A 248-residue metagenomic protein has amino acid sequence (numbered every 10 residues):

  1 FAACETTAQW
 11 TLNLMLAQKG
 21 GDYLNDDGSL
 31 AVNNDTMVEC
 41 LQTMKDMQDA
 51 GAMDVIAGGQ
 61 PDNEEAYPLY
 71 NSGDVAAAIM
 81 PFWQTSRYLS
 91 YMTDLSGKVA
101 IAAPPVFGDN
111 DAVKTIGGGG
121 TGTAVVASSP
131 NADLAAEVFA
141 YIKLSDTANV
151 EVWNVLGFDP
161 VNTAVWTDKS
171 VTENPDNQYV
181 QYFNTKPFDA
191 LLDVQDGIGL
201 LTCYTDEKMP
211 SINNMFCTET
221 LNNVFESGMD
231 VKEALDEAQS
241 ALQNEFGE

Functional and structural regions predicted by a protein language model:
F1-A31, T36, A66, V75: Extracytoplasmic/periplasmic solute-binding protein
F1-E5, S145-L156, N244-E248: Bilobed periplasmic-binding protein-like "clamshell/Venus-flytrap" ligand-binding domains
S29-G59, P104: Glycine-centered hinge/linker elements that transmit conformational signals in sensory and ligand-binding systems
I56-N71: Short helix-initiation/N-cap motifs at beta->coil->alpha
Y70, V231-Q243: Short, well-structured alpha-helical segments that form the helix of a local strand-helix-strand
N71-P81: Alpha-to-beta junction loops
Q84-L95, G108-M215: C-terminal lobe and pocket-closing loops of periplasmic/extracytoplasmic Venus-flytrap solute-binding proteins
V99-D109: A structural supersecondary motif
